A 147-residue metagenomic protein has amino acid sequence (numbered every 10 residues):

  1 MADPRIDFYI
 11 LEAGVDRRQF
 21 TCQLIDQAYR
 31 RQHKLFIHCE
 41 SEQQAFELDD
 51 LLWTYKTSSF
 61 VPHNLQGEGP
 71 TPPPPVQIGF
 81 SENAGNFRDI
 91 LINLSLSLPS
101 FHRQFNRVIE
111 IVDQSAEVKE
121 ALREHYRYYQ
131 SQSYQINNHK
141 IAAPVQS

Functional and structural regions predicted by a protein language model:
M1-Q44: Long, hydrophobic N-terminal alpha-helical segment
L24-D26, L52-Y55, V108-I109, H125-Y128: Short, solvent-exposed amphipathic alpha-helical segments in soluble enzyme and RNA/protein-processing domains
F36, I90-I92, I109: Conserved beta-strand elements of the Class I
H38-E40, G79-S81, I92-S95: Short His-Asn-centered micro-motif
Q43-E47, E117-K119: Short, charged/polar "capping" segments at the starts of alpha-helices and the immediately preceding loops
D49-N86: Helix-adjacent hinge/juxtasegments
A84-Q104: SF2 helicase motor core recognition
N106-S147: Glycine-rich, aromatic-bearing surface loops/beta-hairpins
